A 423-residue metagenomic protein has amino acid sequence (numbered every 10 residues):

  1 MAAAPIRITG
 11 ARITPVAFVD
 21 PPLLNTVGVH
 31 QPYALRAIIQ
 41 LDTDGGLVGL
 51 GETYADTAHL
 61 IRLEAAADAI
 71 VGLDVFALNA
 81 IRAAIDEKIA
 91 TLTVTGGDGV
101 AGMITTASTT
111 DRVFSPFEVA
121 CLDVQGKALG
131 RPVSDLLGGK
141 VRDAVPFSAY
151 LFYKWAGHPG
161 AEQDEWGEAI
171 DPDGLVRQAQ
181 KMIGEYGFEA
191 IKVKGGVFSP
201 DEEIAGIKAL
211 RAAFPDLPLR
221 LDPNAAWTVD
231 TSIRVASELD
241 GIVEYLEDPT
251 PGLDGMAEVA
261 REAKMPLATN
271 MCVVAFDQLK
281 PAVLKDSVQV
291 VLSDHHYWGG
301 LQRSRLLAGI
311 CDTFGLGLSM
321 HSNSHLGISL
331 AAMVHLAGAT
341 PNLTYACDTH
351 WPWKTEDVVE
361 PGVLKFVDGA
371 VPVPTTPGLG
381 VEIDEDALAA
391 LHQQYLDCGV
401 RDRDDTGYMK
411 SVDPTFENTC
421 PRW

Functional and structural regions predicted by a protein language model:
A3-I6, A11, V16-F18, L306-L307 (+1 more regions): Flexible C-terminal active-site loop/helix
I8, G46, F117, G130 (+7 more regions): Conserved, mostly hydrophobic/aromatic
A17-N25: Short Pro/Gly-enriched beta-strand edge/turn motifs at strand-loop
D42-L129, F416-E417, P421-W423: Metal- or metallocofactor-binding catalytic centers and their adjacent structured scaffolds across diverse enzyme
R112, V119-P159, H325: Glycine-rich, aromatic-flanked loop segments that form ligand/cofactor-binding clefts across common enzyme folds
P146-V176, G195-G196, N224-A225, A268: Active-site mouth loops of central-metabolism enzymes
E165-I183, S232, V274-V283: Short, acidic/polar
V193-S329: Catalytic core of soluble alpha/beta enzymes
